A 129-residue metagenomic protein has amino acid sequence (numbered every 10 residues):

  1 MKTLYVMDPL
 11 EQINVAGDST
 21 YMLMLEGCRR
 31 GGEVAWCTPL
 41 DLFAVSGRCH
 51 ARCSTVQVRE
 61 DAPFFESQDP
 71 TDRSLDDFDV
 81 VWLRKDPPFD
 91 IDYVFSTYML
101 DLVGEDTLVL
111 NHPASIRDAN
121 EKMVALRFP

Functional and structural regions predicted by a protein language model:
M1-L4: Extreme N-terminal starter segment of soluble prokaryotic enzymes
M7-D8: Extended, domain-scale alpha-helical bundle/helix-rich regions
E11-P129: Conserved N-proximal alpha/beta basic substrate-recognition cap immediately N-terminal to, or forming the N-lobe
